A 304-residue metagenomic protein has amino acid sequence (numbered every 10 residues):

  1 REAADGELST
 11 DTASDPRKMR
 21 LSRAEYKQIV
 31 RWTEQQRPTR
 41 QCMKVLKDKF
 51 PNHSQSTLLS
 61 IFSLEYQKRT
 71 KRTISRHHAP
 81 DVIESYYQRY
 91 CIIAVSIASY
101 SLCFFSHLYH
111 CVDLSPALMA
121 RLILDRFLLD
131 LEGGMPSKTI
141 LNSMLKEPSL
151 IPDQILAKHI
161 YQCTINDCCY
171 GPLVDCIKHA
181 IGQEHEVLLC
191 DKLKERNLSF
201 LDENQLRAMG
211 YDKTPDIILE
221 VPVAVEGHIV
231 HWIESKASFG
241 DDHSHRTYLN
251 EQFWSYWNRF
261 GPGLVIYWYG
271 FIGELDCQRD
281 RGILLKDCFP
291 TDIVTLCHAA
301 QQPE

Functional and structural regions predicted by a protein language model:
R1-K158: Nuclease-adjacent, charged terminal/linker segments that flank catalytic cores
K27-R37, K192, P290-E304: Eukaryotic low-complexity, intrinsically disordered regulatory segments enriched in serine, proline and acidic residues
K158-A208: Acidic-basic catalytic patches of nuclease active cores, encompassing PD-(D/E)XK and other metal-cofactor nuclease
L189, L193, P215-D242: Conserved catalytic cores of phosphodiester-cleaving nucleases, focusing on short active-site segments
D202-E203, V265, L285: A structural preference for short, hydrophobic beta-strand core positions in alpha/beta folds
R207-D216: Beta-rich nucleic-acid/ligand-interaction surfaces
V230-H231, S235-D280: Catalytic cores of nucleic-acid endonucleases
Y269-E304: Domain-level recognition of nuclease-like catalytic cores that cleave nucleotide substrates
